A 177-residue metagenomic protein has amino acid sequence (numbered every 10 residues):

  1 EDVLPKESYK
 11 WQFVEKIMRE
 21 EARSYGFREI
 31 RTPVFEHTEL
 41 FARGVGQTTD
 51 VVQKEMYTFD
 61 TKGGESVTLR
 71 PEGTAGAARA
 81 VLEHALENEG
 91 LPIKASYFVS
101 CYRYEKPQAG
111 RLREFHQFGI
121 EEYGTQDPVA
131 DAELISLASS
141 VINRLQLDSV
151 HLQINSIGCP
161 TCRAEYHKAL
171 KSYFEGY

Functional and structural regions predicted by a protein language model:
E1-Y177: TRNA-recognition modules of translation machinery and tRNA-sensing kinases, especially anticodon-binding
